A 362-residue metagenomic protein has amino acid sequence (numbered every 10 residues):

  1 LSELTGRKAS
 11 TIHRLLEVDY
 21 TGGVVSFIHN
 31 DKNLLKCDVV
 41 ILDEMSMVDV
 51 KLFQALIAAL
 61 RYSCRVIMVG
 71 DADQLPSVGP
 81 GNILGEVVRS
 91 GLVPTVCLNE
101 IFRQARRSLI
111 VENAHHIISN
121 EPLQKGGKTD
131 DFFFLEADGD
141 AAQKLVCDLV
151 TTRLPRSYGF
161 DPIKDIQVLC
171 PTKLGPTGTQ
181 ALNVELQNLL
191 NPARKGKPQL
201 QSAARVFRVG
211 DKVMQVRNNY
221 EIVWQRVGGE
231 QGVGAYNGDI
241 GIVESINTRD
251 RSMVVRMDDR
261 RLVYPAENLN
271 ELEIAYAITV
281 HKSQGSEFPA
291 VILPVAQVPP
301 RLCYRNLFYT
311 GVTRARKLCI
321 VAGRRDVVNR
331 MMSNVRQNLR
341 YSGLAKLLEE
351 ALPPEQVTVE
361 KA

Functional and structural regions predicted by a protein language model:
L1-G6, G175, E267-N268: Conserved helicase NTPase catalytic core signature
L1-S2, H29-N33, I57-A59, P76 (+11 more regions): Replace "in large, NTP-powered and nucleic-acid-processing enzymes" with "in large, NTP-powered factors and other
S2-L4, S10-S26, D31-A137, D211 (+3 more regions): Conserved helicase motor core of SF1/SF2 NTP-dependent helicases
L4-K8, L56-A58, N183-N188, E230 (+2 more regions): Short, solvent-exposed amphipathic alpha-helical segments in soluble enzyme and RNA/protein-processing domains
G22-G23, N188-Q199, R226, L269-I274 (+1 more regions): Short, structured beta-strand/loop micro-motifs enriched in basic residues and often containing a Trp
V39-I41, L169, M214, I292-P294 (+1 more regions): Structural motif
A72-G234, E244: Conserved helicase motor core of P-loop NTPases
R226-E230, N237-A362: C-terminal accessory regions
